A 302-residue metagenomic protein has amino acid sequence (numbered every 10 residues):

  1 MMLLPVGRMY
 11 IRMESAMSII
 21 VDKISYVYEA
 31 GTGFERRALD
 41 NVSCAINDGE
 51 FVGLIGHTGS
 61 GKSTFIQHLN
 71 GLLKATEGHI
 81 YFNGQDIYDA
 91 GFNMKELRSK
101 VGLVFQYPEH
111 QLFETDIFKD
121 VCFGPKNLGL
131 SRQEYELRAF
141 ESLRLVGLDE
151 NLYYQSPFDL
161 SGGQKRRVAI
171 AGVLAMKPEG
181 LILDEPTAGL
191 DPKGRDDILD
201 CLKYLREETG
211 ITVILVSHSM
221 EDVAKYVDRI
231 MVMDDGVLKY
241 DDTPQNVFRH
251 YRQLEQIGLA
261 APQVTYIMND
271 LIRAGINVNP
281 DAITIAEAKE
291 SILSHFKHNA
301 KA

Functional and structural regions predicted by a protein language model:
N70: Helix-to-loop junction immediately C-terminal to a conserved catalytic motif
H79-E96: ABC ATPase NBD Q-loop/coupling interface
Q133-N151: Conserved ABC ATPase "signature" region
S156-L160, Q164: Conserved ABC ATPase signature
K177: Conserved catalytic motifs of ABC-family nucleotide-binding domains
L181-D184: Catalytic Walker B motif of ABC-type/P-loop ATPase nucleotide-binding domains
D235-G236: Conserved ABC ATPase "signature" C-loop
